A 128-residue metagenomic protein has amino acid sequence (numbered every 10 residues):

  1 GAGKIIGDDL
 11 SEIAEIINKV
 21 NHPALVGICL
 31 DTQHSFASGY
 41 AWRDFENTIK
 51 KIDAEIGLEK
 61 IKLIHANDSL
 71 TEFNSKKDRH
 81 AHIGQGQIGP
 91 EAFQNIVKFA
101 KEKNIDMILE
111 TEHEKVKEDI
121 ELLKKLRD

Functional and structural regions predicted by a protein language model:
G1-H80: Acidic/histidine-rich catalytic cores of soluble enzymes
A2, K115-V116: Alpha-helix N-cap/loop-to-helix initiation residues
V20, A100, R127: Active-site catalytic pocket residues across diverse enzymes, especially alpha/beta-hydrolases
N47-E55, G84-K101: A short, acidic, amphipathic alpha-helical segment used as a generic capping/interface helix at domain edges
H65, M107-I108: Conserved beta-strand positions in the central sheet of alpha/beta enzyme cores
Q85, I108-E112: Charge-rich, low-complexity N-terminal segments
V116-D128: C-terminal helical cap(s) of enzyme catalytic domains, especially alpha/beta-barrels
